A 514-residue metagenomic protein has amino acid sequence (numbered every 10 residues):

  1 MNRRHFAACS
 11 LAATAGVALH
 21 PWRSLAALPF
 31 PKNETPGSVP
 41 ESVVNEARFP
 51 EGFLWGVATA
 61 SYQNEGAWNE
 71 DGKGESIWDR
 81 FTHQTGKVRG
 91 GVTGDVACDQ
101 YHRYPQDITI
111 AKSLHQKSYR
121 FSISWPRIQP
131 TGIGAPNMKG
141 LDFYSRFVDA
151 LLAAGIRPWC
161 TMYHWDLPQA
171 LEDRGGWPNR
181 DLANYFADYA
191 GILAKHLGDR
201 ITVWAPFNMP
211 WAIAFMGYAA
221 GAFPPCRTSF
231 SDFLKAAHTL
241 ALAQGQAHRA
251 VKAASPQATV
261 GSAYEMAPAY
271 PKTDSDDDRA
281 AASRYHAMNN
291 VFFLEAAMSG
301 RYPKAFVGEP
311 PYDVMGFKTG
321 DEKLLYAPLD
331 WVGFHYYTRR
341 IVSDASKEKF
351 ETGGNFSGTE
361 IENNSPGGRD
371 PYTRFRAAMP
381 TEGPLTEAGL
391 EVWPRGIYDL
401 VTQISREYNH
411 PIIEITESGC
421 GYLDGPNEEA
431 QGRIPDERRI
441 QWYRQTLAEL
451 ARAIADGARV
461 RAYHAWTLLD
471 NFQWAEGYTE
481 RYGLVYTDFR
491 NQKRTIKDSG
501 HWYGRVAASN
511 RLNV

Functional and structural regions predicted by a protein language model:
H5-A27: N-terminal export signals
C9, P50, Q100, Y104-D107 (+1 more regions): Short N-terminal amphipathic alpha-helix/helix-capping patch enriched in small hydrophobics with frequent Ser/Thr
S10, H115, G155: Conserved functional loop/turn residues at catalytic and ligand-binding sites
S10-L11, R127, T446: Enrichment for repetitive, rod-forming helical segments
F30-T85, T131-G132, L141-V514: Active-site region of glycoside hydrolase catalytic domains
G66-Y144: Active-site-adjacent substrate/metal-binding segments within catalytic domains of carbohydrate-active enzymes
